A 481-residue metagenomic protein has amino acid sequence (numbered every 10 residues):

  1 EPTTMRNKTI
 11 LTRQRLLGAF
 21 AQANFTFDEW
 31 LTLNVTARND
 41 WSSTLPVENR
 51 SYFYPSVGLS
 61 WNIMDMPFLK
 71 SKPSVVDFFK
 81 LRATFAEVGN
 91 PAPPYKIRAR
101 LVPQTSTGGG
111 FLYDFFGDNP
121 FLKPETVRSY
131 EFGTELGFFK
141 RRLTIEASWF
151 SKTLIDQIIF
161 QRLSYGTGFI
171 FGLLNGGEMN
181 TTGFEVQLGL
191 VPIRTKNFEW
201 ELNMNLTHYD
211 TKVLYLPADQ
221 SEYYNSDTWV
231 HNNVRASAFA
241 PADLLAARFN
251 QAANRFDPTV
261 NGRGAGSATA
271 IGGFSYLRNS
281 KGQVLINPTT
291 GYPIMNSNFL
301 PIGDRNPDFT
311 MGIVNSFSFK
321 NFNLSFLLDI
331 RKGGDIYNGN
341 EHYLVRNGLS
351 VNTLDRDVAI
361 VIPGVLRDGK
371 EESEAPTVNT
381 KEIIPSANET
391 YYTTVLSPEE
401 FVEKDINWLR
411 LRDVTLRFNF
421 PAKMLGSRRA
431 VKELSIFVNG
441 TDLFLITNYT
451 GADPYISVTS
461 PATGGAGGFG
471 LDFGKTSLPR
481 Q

Functional and structural regions predicted by a protein language model:
E1-A240, P398-Q481: Extracellular/periplasmic, surface-exposed regions of secreted and cell-surface proteins
Q22, E135, G273-S275, V314: Short, surface-exposed charged micro-motifs
S42, R331-S435, N439-G440: Extracytoplasmic gating/loop element in the C-terminal half of outer-membrane beta-barrel translocons and assembly
F115-F116, N296, P307-D308: Flexible glycine/proline-enriched surface loops and loop-helix/loop-strand junctions
L174, V191-R305, V345, N352-A375 (+2 more regions): Conserved small-residue
A253-A268, L366-T377, N388-T390, L425-K432 (+1 more regions): Intrinsically disordered, low-complexity coil segments
A265, I302-G339: Glycine-rich, aromatic-lined ligand/substrate-binding cores of catalytic and carbohydrate-binding domains
